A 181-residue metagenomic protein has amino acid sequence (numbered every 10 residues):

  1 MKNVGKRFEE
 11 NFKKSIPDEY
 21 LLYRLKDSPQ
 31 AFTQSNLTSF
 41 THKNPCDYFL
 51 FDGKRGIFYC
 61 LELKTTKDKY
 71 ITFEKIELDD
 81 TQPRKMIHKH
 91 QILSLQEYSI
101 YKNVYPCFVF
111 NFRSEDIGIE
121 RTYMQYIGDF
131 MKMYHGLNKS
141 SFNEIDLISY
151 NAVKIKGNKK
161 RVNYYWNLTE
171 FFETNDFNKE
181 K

Functional and structural regions predicted by a protein language model:
M1-H42, G53-K54: Acidic-basic catalytic patches of nuclease active cores, encompassing PD-(D/E)XK and other metal-cofactor nuclease
V4-L22, Q125-K181: Helix-rich interaction surfaces within compact, conserved domain-sized segments that mediate assembly or partner
R24, C60, C107-F110: A structural signal for short, well-ordered beta-strand segments and their strand-loop junctions that often border
Q30-F32, D68-T72, S114-I117: Short, solvent-exposed loop/turn segments at secondary-structure junctions
T41-P45, G56-C60, H90, Y101-N103: Short connector loops at helix/strand junctions that flank enzyme active sites, especially segments positioning acidic
Y48-L50, I57-D68: Conserved catalytic cores of phosphodiester-cleaving nucleases, focusing on short active-site segments
L63-K85: Short beta-strand-loop-alpha-helix junction that forms the active-site gateway of nucleic-acid-processing nucleases
L93-M131: Nucleic-acid nuclease catalytic cores
